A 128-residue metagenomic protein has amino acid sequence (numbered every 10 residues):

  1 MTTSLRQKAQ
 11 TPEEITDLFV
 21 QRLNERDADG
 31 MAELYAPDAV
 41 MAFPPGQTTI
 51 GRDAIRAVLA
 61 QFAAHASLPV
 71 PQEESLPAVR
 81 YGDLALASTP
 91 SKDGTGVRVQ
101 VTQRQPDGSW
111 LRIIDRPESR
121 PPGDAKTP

Functional and structural regions predicted by a protein language model:
M1-P37, D53, P122-P128: Short, low-complexity N-terminal intrinsically disordered segments enriched in polar/charged residues
S4, T11, M41, P45-Q47 (+1 more regions): Surface-exposed, charged secondary-structure patches
Y35-A36, S91, R116: Short beta-strand segments enriched in hydrophobic/aromatic residues within well-folded beta-rich domains
D38, P45, P106-S109: Residue-level recognition of short loop/turn positions
T95-P128: Short beta-strand edge/turn micro-motifs at domain boundaries
